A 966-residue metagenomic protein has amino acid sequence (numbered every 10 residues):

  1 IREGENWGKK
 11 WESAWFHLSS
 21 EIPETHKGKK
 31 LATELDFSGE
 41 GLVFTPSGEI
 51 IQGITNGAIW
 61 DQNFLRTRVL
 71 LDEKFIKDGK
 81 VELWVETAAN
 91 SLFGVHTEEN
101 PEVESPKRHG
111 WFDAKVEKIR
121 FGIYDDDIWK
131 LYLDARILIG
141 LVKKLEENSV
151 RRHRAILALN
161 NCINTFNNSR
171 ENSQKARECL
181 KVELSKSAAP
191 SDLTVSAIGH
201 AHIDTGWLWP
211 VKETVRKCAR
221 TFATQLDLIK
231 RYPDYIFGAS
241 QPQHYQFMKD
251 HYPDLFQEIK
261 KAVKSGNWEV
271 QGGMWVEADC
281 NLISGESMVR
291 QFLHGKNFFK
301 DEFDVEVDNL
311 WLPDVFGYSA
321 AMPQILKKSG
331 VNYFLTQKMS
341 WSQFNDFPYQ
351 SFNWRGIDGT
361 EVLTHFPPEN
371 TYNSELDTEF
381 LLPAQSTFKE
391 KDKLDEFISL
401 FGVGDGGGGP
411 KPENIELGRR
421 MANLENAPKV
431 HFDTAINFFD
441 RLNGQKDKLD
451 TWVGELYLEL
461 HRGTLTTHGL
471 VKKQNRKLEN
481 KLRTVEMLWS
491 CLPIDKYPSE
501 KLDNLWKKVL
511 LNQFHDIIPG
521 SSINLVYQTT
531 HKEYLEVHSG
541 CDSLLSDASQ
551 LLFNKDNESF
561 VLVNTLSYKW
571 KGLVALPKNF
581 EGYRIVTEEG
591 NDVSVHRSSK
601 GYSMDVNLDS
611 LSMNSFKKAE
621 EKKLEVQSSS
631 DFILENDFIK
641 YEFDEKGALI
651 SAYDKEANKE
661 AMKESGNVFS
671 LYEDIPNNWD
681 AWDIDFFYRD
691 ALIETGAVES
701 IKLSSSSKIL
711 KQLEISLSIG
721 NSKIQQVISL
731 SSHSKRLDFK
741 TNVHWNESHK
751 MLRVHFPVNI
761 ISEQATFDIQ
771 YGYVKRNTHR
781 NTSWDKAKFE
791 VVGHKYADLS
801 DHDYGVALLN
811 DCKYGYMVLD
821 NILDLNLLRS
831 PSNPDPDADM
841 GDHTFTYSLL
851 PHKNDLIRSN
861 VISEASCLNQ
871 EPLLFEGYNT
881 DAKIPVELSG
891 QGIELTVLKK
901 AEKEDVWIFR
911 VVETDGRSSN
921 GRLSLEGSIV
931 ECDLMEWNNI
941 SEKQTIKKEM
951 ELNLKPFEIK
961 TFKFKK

Functional and structural regions predicted by a protein language model:
G4-E24: Short beta-strands within extracellular/lumenal beta-sheet-rich domains
A14, P23-A32, S734-K735: Extended extracellular/luminal ectodomain segments enriched in beta-structured repeat modules
K27-F44, L83, L923: Aromatic-lined ligand-binding clefts that engage carbohydrates, nucleic acids, or primary amines
K30-L31, I50-D78, M274-H294, E302 (+2 more regions): Aromatic/His-enriched, Gly/Pro-containing loop or helix-boundary segments that lie immediately adjacent to catalytic
V69-L70, K74-E171, P190, T194 (+6 more regions): Active-site and substrate-binding clefts of carbohydrate-active enzymes
L180-A197, K217-Y232, F247-D308, A320-K328 (+2 more regions): Catalytic alpha-helical scaffold of carbohydrate-active enzymes acting on polysaccharides/glycoconjugates
C280-D301, P368-K389, K711: Alpha-helical scaffold elements lining the catalytic groove of polysaccharide deacetylases
M322-K328, W341, Q350-S351, S386 (+6 more regions): C-terminal (or distal) subdomains of carbohydrate-active enzymes
